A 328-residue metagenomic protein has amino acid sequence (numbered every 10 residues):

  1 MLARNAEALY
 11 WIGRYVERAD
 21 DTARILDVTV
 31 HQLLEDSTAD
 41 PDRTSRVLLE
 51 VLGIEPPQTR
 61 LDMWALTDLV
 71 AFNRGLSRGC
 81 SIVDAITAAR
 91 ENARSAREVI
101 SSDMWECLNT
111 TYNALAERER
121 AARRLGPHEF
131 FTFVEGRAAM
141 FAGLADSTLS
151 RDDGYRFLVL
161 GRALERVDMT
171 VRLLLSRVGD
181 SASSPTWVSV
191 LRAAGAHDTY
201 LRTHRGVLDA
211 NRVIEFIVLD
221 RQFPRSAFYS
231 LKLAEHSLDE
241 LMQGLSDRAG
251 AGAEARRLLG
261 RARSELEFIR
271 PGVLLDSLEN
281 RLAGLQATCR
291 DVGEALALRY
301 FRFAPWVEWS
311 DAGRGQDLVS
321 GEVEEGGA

Functional and structural regions predicted by a protein language model:
M1-A328: Alpha-helical transmembrane segments and their helix-helix packing motifs
